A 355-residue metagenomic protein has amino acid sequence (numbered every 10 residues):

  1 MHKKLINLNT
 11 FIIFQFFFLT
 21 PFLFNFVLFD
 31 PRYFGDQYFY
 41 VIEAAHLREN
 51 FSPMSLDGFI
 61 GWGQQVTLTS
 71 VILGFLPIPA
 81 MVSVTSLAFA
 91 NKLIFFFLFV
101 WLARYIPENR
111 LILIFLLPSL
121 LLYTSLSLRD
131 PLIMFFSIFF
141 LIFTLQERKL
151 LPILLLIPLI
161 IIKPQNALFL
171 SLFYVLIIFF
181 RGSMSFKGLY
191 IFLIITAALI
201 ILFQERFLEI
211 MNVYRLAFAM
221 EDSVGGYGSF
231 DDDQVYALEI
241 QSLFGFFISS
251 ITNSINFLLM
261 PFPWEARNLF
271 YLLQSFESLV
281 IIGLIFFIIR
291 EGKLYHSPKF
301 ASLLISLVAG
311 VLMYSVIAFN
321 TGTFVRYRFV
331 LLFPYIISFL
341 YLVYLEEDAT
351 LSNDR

Functional and structural regions predicted by a protein language model:
M1-F22: Start-transfer (signal-anchor) and selected internal transmembrane alpha helices of multi-pass inner/ER membrane
N25-V41, K163, F169-G292: Alpha-helical transmembrane segments and terminal signal-anchor/GPI-anchor hydrophobic tails, characterized by long
D36-V82, T252-N253, F257-L258: Short hydrophobic/aromatic helix or loop-helix immediately within or flanking a transmembrane segment in polytopic
G74-F75, S86-P107, G283-F287: Transmembrane-helix motifs of polytopic, lipid-linked glycan transferases
F95-F96, L111-L120: Transmembrane and membrane-interface helices of multi-pass, inner-membrane envelope-modifying transferases
I106-E108, I138-L151: Membrane-interface transmembrane helices that cradle and orient dolichyl/undecaprenyl
P107, Q146, I285-S306: Membrane-interface helix-loop-helix junctions at transmembrane boundaries of multi-pass membrane enzymes, predominantly
S125-L132: Short acidic/glycine- and proline-prone juxtamembrane loop motifs at membrane-interface regions of multi-pass membrane
